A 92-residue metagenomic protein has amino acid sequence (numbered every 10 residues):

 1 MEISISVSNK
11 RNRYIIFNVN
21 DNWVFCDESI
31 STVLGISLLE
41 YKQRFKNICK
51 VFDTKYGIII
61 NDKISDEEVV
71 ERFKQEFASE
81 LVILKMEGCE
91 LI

Functional and structural regions predicted by a protein language model:
I3-T32: N-terminal acidic leader/helix
N22-L84: Acidic, low-complexity, intrinsically disordered interaction modules
C89-I92: Short acidic DE-rich linear segments
